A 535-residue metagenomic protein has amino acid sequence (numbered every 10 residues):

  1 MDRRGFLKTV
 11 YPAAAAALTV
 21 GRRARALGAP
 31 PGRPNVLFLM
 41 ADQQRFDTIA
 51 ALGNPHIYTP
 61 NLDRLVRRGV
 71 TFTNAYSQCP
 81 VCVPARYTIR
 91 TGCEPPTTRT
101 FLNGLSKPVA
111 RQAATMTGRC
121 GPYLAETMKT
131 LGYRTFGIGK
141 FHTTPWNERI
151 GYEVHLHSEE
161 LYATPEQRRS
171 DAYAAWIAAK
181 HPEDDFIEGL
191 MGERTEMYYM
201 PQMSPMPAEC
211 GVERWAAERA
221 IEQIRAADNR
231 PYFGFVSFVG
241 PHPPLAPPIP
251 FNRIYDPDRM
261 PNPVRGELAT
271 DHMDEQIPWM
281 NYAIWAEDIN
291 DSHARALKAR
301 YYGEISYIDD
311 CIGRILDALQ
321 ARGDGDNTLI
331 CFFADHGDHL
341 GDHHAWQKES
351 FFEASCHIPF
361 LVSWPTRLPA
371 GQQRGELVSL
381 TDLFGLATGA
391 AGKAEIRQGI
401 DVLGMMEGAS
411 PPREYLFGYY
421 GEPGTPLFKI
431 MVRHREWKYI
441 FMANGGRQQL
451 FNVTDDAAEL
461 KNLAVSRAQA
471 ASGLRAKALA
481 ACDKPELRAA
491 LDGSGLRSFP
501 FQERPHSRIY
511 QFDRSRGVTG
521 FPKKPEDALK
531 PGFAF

Functional and structural regions predicted by a protein language model:
L7, A13, A26, P31-P34 (+5 more regions): Long, internal low-complexity/basic segments
G21, L27-V70, K129, I249 (+1 more regions): Active-site-proximal N-terminal segment of extracellular/periplasmic enzymes that hydrolyze or transfer
P31-V36, I89, G132, P145-R169 (+2 more regions): Active-site regions of oxyanion-processing enzymes, predominantly non-cytosolic
A50-Y87, G92-T98, G132-F136, D258-R265: Short, structured active-site-proximal loop/turn typified by the sulfatase FGly-forming signature C/S-X-P-X-R
T59-P60, C82, I89, K140 (+8 more regions): Polar, surface-exposed loop/tail segments that function as active-site lids or cofactor/substrate-recognition elements
T91-M206: Catalytic-site neighborhoods of secreted/periplasmic enzymes that process anionic sulfate/phosphate groups
E159-R169, H336-D342, S379-F384, G389-V453 (+4 more regions): C-terminal cap/loop subdomain of S1 sulfatases and analogous C-terminal strand-loop tails that border
P244-P250, D317-P369, S379: Histidine-centered active-site microenvironments of extracellular/periplasmic hydrolases and transferases
